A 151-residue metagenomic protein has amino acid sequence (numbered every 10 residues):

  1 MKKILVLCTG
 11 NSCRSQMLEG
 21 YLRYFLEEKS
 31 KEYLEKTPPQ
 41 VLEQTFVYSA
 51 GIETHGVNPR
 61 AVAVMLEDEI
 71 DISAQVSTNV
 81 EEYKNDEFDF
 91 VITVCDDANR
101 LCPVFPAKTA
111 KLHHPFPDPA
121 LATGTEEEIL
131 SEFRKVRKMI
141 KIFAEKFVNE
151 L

Functional and structural regions predicted by a protein language model:
M1-E82: Conserved active-site segments centered on acidic
N85-E87: Alpha-helix C-terminal capping/helix-to-coil transition sites in glycosyltransferase folds
T93: Redox-cofactor binding/interface segments in oxidoreductases and associated redox assembly factors
D96: Flexible loop residues that form catalytic and substrate-binding hotspots at small-molecule/glycan-binding clefts
N99-L151: Phosphate-binding/catalytic loops
